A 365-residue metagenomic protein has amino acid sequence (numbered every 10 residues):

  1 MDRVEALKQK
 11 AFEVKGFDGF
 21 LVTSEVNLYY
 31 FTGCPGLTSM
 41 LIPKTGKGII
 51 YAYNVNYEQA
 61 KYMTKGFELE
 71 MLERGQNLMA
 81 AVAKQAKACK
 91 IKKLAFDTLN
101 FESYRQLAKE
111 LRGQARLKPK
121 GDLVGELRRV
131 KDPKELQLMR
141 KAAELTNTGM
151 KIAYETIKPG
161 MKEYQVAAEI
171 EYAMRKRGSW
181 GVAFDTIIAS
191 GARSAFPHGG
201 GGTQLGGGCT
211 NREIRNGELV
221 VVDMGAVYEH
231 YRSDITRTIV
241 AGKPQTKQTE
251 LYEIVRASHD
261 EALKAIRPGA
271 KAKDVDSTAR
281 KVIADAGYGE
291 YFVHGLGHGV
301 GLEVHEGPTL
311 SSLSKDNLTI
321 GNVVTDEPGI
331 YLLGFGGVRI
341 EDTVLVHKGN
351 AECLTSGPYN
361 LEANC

Functional and structural regions predicted by a protein language model:
M1-C365: Active-site neighborhoods and metal-handling regions in enzymes and metal-associated proteins
